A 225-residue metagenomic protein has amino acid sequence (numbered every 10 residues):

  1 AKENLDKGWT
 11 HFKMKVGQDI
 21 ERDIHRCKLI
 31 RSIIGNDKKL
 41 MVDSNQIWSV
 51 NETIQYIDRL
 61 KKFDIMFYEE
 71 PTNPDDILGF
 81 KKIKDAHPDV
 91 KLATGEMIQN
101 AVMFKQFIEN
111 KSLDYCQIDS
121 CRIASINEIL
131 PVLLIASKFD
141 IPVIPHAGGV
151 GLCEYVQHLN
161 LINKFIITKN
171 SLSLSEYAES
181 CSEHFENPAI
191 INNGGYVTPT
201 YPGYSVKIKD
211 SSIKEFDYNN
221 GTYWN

Functional and structural regions predicted by a protein language model:
A1-I83, H87: Metal-dependent enolase-superfamily TIM-barrel catalytic cores that perform enediolate-based chemistry
D19, M97, S205-K207: Gly/Ser/Thr-rich beta-alpha loop segments that engage phosphate groups in nucleotides
D58, D64, D75-P202: Shared catalytic-loop signature of beta/alpha-barrel
G203-N225: Extended hydrophobic packing segments that form well-structured cores
